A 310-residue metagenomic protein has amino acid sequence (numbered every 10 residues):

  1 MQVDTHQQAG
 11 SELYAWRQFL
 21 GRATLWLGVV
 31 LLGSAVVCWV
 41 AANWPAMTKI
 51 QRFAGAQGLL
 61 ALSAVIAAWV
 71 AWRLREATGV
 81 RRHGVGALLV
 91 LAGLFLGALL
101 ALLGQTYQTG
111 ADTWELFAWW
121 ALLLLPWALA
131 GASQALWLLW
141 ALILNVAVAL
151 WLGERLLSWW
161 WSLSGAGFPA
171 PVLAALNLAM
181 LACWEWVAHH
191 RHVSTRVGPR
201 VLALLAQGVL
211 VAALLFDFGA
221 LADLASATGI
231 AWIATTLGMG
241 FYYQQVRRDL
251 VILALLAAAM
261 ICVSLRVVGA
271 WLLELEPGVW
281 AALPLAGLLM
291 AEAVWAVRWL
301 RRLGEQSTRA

Functional and structural regions predicted by a protein language model:
M1-A310: Alpha-helical multi-pass membrane segments and their bilayer interfacial helix-loop junctions
